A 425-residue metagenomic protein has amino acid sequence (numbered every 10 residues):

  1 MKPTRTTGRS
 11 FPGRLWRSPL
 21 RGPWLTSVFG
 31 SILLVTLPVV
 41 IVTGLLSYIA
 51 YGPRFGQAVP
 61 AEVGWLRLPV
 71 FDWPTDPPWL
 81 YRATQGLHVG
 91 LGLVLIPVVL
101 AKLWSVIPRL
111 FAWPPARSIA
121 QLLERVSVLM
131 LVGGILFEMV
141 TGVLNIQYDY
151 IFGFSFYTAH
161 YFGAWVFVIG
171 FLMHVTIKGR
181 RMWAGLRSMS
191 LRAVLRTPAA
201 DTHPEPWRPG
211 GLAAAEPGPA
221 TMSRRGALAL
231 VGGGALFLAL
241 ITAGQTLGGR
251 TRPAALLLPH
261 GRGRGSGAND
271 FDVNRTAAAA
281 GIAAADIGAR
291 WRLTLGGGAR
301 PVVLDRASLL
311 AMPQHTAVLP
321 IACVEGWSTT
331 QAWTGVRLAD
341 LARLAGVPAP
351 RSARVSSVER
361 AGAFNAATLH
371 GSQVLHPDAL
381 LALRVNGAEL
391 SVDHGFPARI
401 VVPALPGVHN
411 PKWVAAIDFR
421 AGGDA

Functional and structural regions predicted by a protein language model:
M1-H260, F396: Membrane-embedded alpha-helical bundles that constitute the cytochrome b-like, heme-associated redox core of multi-pass
V126, G163, G244-R252, L258-A425: Structured, non-membrane catalytic/scaffold regions adjacent to prosthetic-group chemistry
